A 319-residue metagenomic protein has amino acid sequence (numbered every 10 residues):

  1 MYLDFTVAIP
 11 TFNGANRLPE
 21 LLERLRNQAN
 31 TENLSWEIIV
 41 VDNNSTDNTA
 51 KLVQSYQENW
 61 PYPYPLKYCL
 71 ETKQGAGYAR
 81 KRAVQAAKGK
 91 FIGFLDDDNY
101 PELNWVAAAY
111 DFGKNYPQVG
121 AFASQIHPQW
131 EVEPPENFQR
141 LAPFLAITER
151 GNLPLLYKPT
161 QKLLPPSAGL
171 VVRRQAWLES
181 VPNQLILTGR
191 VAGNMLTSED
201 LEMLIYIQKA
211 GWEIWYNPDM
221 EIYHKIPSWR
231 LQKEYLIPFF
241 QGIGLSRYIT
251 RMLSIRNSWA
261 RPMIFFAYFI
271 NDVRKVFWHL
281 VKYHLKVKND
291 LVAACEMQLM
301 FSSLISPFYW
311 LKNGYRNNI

Functional and structural regions predicted by a protein language model:
G14-A29: Short, well-formed alpha-helical segments that are part of the catalytic scaffolds of diverse glycosyltransferases
R24, D42-K51, N99: A conserved acidic beta->alpha catalytic loop
E71-A87: Glycine-rich, basic loop-to-helix element that forms the pyrophosphate-binding segment of sugar-nucleotide handling
I92: Short aromatic/hydrophobic "clamp" motif used to bind/position activated sugar donors
N104-F138: Conserved donor NDP-sugar-binding/catalytic core segment of glycosyltransferases
L141-L163: Short, flexible, basic/aromatic active-site loop/helix in glycosyltransferases
P165, L187-M203: Acidic donor-binding loop at a coil-to-helix junction in glycosyltransferase catalytic cores that engages
P238-G242, R256-I319: Non-catalytic, C-terminal membrane-associated alpha-helical segments of glycosyltransferases
